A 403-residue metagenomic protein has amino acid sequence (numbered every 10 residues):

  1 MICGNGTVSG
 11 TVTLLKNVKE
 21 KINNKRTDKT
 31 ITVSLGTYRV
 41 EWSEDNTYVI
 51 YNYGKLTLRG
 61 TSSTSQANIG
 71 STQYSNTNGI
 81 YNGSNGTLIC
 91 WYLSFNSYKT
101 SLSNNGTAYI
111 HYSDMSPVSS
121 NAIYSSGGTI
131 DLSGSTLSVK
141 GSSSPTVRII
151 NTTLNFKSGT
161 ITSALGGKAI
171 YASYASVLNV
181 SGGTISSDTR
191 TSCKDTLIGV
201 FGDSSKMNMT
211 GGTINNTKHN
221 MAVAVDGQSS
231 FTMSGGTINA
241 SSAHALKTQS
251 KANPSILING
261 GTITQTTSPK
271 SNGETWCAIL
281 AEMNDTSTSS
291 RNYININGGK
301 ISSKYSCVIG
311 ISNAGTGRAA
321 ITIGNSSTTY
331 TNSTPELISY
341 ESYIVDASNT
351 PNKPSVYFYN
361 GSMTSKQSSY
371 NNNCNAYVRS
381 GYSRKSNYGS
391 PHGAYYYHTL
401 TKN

Functional and structural regions predicted by a protein language model:
M1-N5: N-terminal capping/linker segments that flank leucine-rich repeat
T7-S9, N23-S34, Y51-Q73, G79-G141 (+7 more regions): Surface-exposed loop/turn motifs in large extracellular/passenger domains
K29, L35-D45: LRR N-terminal entry segment and analogous cap-like coil->beta motifs
C374: Short, aromatic/basic amphipathic alpha-helical patches
